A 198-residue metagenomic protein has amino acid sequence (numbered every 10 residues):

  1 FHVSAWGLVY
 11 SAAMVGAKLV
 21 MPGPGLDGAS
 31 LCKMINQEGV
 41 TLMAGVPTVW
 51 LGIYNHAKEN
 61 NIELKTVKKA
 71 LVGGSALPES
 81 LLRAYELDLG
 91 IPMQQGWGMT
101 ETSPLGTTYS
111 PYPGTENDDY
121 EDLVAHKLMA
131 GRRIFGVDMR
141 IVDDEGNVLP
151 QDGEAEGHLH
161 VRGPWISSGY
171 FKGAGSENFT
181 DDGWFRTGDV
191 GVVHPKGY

Functional and structural regions predicted by a protein language model:
F1-T41, H56: Conserved AMP-binding/adenylation subdomain of ANL enzymes
V3, E79, V193: A short, basic/aromatic alpha-helical/loop segment that forms part of the nucleotidyl-sugar donor-binding site
M14-A17, Q37-G45, Y54-A125, D138 (+2 more regions): Gly/Ser/Thr-rich phosphate-binding loop
T48-W50, L77, I166: Alpha-helix capping/helix-boundary segments
V124-R133, P150, D181-G183: Short Gly/Pro-enriched turn/cap motifs at secondary-structure boundaries
D143-N147, P195-K196: Residue-level recognition of short loop/turn positions
Q151-D152, H158-Y198: Conserved ATP-binding/catalytic segment of the ANL
